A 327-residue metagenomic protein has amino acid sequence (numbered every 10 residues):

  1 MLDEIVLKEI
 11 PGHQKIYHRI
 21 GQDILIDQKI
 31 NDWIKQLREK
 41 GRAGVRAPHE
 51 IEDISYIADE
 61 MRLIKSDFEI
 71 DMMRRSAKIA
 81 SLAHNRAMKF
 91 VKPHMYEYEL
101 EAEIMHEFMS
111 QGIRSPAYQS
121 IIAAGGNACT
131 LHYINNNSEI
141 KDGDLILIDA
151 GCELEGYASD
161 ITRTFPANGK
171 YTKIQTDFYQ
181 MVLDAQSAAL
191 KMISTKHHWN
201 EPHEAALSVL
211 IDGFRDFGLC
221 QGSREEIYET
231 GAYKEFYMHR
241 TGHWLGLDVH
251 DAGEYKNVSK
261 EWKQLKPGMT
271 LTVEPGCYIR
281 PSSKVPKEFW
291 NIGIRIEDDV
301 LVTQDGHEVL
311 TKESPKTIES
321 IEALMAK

Functional and structural regions predicted by a protein language model:
M1-K327: Active-site neighborhoods and metal-handling regions in enzymes and metal-associated proteins
